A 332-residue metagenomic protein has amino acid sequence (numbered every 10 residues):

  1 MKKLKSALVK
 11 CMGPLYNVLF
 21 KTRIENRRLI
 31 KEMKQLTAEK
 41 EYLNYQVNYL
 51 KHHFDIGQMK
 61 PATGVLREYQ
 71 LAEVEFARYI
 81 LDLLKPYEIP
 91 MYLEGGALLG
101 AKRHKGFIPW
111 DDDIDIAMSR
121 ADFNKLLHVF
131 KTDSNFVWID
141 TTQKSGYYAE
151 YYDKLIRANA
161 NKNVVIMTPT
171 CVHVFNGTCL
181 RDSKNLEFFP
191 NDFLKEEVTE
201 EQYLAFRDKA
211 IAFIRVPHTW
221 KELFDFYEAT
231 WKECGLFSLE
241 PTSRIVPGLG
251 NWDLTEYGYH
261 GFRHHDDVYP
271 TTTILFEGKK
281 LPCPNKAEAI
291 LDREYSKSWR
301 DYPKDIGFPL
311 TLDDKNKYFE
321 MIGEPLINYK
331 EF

Functional and structural regions predicted by a protein language model:
M1-Q46, H53: Boundary detector for helix-to-coil junctions that initiate low-complexity/charged tails
E25-Y49, A97-K102, D112, P190-I211: Short N-terminal signal/transit or membrane-insertion segments and the immediately adjacent low-complexity/disordered
K34-E94: Helical scaffold of the NTase/Pol beta-like nucleotidyltransferase catalytic core
Y49-F54, G96-A101, T242-S243, Y259-H264: Short hydrophobic/aromatic-rich motifs at helix boundaries and adjacent loops
F54-D55, Y92, W110, T170-H173 (+1 more regions): Tryptophan-centered motif/residue detector
A62-K85, L127-Y295, R300-F332: Conserved catalytic core of two-metal-ion nucleotidyltransferases
L81-I114, M118: Active-site nucleotide-donor binding segment shared across nucleotidyl transfer reactions
R120-F123: Helix N-cap motif at beta-to-alpha junctions
